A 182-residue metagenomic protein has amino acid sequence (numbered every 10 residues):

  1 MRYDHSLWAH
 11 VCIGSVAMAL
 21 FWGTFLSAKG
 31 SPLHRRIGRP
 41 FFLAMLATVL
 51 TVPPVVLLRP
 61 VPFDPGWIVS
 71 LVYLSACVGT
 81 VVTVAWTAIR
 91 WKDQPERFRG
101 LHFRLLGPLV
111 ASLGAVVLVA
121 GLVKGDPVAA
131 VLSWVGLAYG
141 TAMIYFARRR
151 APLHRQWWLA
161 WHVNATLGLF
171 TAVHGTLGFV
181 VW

Functional and structural regions predicted by a protein language model:
M1-W182: Alpha-helical membrane insertion/targeting regions
